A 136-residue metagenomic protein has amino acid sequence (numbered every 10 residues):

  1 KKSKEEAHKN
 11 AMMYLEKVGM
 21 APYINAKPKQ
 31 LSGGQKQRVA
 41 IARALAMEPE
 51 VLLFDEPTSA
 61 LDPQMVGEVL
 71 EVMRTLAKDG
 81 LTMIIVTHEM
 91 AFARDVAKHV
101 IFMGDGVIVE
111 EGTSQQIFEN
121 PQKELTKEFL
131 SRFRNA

Functional and structural regions predicted by a protein language model:
K4-P22: Conserved ABC ATPase "signature" region
K27-L31, Q35: Conserved ABC ATPase signature
I41: Hydrophobic anchor residue at the start of the ABC signature
A46-E50: A short, proline-enriched helix->beta-strand linker immediately N-terminal to the Walker B motif in ABC-type P-loop
L52-D55: Catalytic Walker B motif of ABC-type/P-loop ATPase nucleotide-binding domains
E111-G112: ABC ATPase "signature
